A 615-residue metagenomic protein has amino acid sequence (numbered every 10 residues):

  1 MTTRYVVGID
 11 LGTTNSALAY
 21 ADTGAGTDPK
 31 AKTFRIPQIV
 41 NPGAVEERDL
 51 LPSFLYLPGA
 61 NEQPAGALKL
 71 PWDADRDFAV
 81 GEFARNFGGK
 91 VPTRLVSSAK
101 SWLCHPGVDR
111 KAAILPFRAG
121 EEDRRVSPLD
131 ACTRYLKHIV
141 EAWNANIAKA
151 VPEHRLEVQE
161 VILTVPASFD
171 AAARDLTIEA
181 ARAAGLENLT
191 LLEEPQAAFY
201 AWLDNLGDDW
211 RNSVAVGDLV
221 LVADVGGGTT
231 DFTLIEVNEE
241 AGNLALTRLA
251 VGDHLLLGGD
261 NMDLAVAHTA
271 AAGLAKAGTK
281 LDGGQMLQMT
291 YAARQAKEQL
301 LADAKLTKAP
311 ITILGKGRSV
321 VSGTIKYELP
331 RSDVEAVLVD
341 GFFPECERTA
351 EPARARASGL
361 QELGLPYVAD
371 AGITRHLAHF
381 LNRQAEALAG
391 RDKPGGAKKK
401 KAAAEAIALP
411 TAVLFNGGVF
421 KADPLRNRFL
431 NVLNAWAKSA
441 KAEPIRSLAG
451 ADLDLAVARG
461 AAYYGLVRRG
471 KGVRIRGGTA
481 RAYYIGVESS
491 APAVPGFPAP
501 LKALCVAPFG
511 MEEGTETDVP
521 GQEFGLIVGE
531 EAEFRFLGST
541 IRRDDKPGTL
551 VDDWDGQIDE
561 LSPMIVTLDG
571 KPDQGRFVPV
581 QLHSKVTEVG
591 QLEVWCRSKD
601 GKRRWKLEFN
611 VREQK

Functional and structural regions predicted by a protein language model:
M1-A112, T190, A197, A241-R248 (+13 more regions): Early-domain small/polar-rich strand-loop-helix modules and first-structured segments of the mature chain
M1-R4, L191-A223, D392-A403, L455-R474: Conserved phosphate-binding catalytic cores of ATP/NTP-utilizing and phosphoryl-transfer enzymes
A31-R182, E193, L264-P310, K316-R354: Phosphate-binding loop and its immediate beta->loop->alpha context in nucleotide/phosphate-handling enzymes
R134-E153, A201-S213, G341-L409, R428-F429 (+1 more regions): Phosphate/ATP-binding catalytic cores across multiple sugar-kinase/actin-like superfamilies, primarily ASKHA
A150-P166, L281-Q288, P310, A389-G418 (+2 more regions): Short glycine-rich phosphate-binding loop at a beta-alpha junction
V161-L176, Q288, A292, L314-S319 (+4 more regions): Glycine-rich phosphate-binding loops at beta-strand->alpha-helix junctions
A184-A197, P366, F429-G460: Conserved phosphate-binding/catalytic loops in two-lobed NTP-binding clefts
E187, G315-A387, G472-K615: Acidic low-complexity intrinsically disordered segments
